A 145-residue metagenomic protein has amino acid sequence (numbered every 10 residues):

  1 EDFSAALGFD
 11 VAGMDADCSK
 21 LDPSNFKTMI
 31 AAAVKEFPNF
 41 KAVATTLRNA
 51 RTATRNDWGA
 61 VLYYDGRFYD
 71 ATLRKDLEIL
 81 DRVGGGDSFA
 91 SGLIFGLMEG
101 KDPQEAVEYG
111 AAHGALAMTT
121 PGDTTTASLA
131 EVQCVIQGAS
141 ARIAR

Functional and structural regions predicted by a protein language model:
E1-F3: Non-cysteine beta-strand/loop elements that form the S-adenosyl-L-methionine
L7-R145: Conserved phosphate-binding/catalytic region of the ribokinase-like
